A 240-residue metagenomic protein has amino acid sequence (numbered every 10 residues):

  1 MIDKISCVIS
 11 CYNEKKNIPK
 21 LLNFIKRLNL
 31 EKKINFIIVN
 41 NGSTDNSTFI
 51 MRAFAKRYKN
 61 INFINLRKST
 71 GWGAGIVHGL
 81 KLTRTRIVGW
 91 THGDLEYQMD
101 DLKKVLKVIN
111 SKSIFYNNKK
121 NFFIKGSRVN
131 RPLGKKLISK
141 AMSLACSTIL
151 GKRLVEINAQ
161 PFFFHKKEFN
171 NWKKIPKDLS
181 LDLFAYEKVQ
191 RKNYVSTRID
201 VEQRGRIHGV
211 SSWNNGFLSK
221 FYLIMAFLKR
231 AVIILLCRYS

Functional and structural regions predicted by a protein language model:
M1-I5, S10, K16, N23 (+1 more regions): Hydrophobic helical membrane-anchoring modules
I2, Y58, T83-R86: Active-site acidic short loop of glycosyltransferases
C7, F36, F63, V88 (+2 more regions): Hydrophobic/aromatic residues located in beta-strands of well-ordered beta-sheets within soluble catalytic
C11-Y12, V39-N41, L66: Conserved sequence signature across two-component system core domains
K16-K20, D45-F54: Acidic helix N-cap motif at the loop->helix transition within catalytic regions of sugar-transfer enzymes
F24-K33: Short, acidic, metal-binding catalytic loop of nucleotide-sugar glycosyltransferases
N40-F49, L95: A conserved acidic beta->alpha catalytic loop
L66-L82, I87-G89, M99-L179, R206-Y222: Acceptor/aglycone-binding surface of glycosyltransferases and processive sugar-polymer synthases
